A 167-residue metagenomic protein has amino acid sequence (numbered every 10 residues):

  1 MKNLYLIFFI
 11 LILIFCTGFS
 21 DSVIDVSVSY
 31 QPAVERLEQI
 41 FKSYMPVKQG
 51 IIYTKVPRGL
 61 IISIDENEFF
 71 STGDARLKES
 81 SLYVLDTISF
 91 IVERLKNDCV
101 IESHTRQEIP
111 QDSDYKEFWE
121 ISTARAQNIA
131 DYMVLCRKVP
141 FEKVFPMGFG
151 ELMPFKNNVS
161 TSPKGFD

Functional and structural regions predicted by a protein language model:
M1-R58: N-terminal targeting leaders that direct proteins to extracytoplasmic destinations
D25, N67-F69: A broad detector of the eukaryotic-type serine/threonine protein kinase catalytic domain
Q31, V56, T72-E79, V92-R94 (+1 more regions): Periplasmic OmpA-like peptidoglycan-binding domain that tethers envelope proteins to the cell wall
A33-V47, I52, G73-S103: Periplasmic peptidoglycan-binding/anchoring modules of Gram-negative envelope and division proteins
L60-E66: Short, aliphatic-rich beta-strand segments
